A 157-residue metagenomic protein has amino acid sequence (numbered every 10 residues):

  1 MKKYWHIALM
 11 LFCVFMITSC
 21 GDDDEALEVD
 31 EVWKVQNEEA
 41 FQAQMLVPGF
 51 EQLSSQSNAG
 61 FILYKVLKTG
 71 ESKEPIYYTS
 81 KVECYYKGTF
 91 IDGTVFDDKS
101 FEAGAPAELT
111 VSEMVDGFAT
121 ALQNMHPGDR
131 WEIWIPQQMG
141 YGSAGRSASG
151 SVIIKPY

Functional and structural regions predicted by a protein language model:
Y4-W5, C20-Y157: Cross-family detector of peptidyl-prolyl cis-trans isomerase
W5-C13: Sec-dependent signal peptide hydrophobic core
F15-S19: C-terminal motif of bacterial Sec signal peptides marking the signal peptidase cleavage site
